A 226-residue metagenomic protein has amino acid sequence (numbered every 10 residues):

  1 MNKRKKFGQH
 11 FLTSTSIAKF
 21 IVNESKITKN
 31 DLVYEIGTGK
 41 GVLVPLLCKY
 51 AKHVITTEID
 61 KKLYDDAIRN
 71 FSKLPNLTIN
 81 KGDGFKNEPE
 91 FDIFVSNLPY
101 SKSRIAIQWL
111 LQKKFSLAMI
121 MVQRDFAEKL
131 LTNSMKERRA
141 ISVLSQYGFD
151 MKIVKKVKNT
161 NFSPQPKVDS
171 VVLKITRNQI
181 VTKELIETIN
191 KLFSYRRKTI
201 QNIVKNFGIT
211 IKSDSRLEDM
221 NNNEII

Functional and structural regions predicted by a protein language model:
M1-K191, N223: Catalytic cores of RNA-modifying enzymes
K167, Y195-R197, N202-I226: Conserved Class I S-adenosyl-L-methionine
